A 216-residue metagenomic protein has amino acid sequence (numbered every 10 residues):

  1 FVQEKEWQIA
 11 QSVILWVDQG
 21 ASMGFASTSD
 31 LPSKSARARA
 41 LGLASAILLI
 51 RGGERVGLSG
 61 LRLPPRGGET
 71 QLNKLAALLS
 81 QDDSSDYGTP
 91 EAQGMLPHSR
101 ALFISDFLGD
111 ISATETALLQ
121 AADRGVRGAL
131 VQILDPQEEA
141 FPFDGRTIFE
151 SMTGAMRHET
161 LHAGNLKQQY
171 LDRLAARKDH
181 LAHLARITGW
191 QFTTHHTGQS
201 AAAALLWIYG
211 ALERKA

Functional and structural regions predicted by a protein language model:
V2-A216: Exposed, interaction-prone extracellular/peripheral surfaces
